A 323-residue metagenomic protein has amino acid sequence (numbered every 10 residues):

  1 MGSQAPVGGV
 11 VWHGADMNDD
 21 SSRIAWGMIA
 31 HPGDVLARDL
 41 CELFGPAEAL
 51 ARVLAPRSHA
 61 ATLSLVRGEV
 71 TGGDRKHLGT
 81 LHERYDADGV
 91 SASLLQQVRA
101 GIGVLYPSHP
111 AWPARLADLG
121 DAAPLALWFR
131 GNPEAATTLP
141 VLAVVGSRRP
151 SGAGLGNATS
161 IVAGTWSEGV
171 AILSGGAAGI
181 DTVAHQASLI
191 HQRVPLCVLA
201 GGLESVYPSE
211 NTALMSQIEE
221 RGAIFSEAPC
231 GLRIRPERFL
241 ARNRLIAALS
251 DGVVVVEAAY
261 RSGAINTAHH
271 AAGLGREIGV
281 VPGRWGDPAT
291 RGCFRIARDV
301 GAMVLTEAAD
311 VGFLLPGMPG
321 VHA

Functional and structural regions predicted by a protein language model:
G2-D20, H31, A100, Y106-A323: Glycine-biased, small-residue-rich flexible motifs in mid-sequence functional cores and linkers
G2-H109: Short, small/acidic-rich helices and loops at N termini and domain boundaries of DNA replication/processing enzymes
